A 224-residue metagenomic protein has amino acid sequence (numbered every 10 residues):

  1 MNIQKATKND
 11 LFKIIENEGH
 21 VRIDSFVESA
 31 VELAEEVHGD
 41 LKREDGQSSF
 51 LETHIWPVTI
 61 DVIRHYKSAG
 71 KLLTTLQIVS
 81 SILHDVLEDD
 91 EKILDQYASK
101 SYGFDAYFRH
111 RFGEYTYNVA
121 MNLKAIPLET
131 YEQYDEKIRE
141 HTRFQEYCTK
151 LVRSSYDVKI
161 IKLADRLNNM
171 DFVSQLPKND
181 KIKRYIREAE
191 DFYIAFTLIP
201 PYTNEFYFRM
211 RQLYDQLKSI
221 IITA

Functional and structural regions predicted by a protein language model:
M1-A224: Active-site helical microenvironments for divalent-metal-assisted chemistry
